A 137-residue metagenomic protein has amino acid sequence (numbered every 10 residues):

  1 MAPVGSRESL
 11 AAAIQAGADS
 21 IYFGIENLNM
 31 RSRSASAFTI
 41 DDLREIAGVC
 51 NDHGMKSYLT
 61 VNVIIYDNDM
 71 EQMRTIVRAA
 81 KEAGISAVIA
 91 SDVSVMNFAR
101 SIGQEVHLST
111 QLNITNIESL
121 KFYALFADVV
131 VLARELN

Functional and structural regions predicted by a protein language model:
M1-I21: N-terminal basic/disordered segments at the start of proteins
M1-V4, V131-N137: Active-site glycine- and acidic-residue-rich loops that bind and position anionic ligands or nucleotide-like cofactors
S6, T39, L43, M73 (+1 more regions): Aromatic/hydrophobic pocket-lining residues that form the small-molecule binding cavity in soluble enzyme cores
S9, S94-V95, N137: Alpha-helix capping/helix-boundary segments
A18, I85, A127-D128: A structural motif
S20-G24, G103-N113, V129-L132: Short hydrophobic/aromatic-enriched beta-strand-loop microsegments
Y22-L43, T60-D69: Glycine-rich, proline-tolerant flexible connector loops at the mouths of alpha/beta enzymes
V49, M55-F122: N-terminal active-site wall of soluble small-molecule enzyme domains
